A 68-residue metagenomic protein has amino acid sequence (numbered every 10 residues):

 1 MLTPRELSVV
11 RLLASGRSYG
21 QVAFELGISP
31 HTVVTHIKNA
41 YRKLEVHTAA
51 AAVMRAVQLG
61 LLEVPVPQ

Functional and structural regions predicted by a protein language model:
M1-R11, E63-Q68: Regulatory hinge/linker segments at domain boundaries that couple sensory/effector modules to output domains
P4, L12, A23-I28, A56: Short, flexible segments with low predicted structural confidence
L7-A14, Y41, V53: Hydrophobic residues on short alpha-helical segments
G16-Y19, L59: Alpha-helix N-cap/helix-start and coil->helix boundary motif
S18-A51: Recognition helix of helix-turn-helix DNA-binding domains
R42-Q68: Basic, Lys/Arg-enriched C-terminal extension of HTH/homeodomain DNA-binding domains
